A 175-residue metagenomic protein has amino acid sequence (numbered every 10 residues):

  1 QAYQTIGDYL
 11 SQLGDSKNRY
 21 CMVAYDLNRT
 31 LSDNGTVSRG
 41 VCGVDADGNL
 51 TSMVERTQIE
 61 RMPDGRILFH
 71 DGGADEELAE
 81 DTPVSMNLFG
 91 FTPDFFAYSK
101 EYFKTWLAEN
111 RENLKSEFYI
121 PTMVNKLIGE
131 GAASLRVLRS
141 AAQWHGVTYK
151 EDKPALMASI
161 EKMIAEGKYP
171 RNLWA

Functional and structural regions predicted by a protein language model:
A2-F89: Conserved core of the sugar-phosphate nucleotidyltransferase
D26, T92, Y149: Residue-level signal for inorganic ion chemistry
N34, R56, E101-Y102, S159: Residue-level signal for well-ordered alpha-helical positions
M53, Y98-S99, L156: Residues that scaffold the ATP/ADP-binding catalytic core of kinase and kinase-like folds
G73-E77, N125-A142: Glycine-rich loop/turn
N87-S99: Conserved nucleotide-sugar donor-binding and metal-coordinating catalytic region shared by glycosyltransferases
K100-A133: A C-terminal functional module that forms or caps the active site or interfaces directly with catalytic machinery
S134, A142-A175: Hydrophobic helical membrane-anchoring modules
